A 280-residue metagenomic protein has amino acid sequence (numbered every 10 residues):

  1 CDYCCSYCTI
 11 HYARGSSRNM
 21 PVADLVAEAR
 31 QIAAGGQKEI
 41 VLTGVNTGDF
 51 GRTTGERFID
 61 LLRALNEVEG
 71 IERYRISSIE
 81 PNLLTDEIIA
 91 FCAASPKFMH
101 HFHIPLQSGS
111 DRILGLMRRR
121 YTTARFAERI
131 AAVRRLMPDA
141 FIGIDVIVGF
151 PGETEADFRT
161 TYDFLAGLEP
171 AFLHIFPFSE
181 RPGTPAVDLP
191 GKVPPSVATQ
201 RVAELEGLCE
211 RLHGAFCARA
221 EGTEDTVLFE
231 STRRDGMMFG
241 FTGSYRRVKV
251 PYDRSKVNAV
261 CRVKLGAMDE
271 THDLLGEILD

Functional and structural regions predicted by a protein language model:
C1-A23: Canonical Radical SAM [4Fe-4S] cluster-binding loop centered on the CxxxCxxC motif and its immediate flanking residues
C1-S6, R30-A34, K38-V41, V227: N-terminal pre-triad scaffold of radical SAM enzymes
C5, L42, I76, I104 (+6 more regions): Conserved, mostly hydrophobic/aromatic
A34-F158: Conserved SAM/AdoMet-binding glycine-rich loop
F50-G70, M117-R120, E180-R211: Radical SAM enzyme [4Fe-4S]-AdoMet core and its adjacent flexible, acidic and glycine-rich loops/tails across
E153, E169-P170: Contiguous mid-protein beta-loop-alpha structural module that forms a pocket-lining wall or clamp of enzyme active
D188-D280: Terminal RNA-binding accessory module
